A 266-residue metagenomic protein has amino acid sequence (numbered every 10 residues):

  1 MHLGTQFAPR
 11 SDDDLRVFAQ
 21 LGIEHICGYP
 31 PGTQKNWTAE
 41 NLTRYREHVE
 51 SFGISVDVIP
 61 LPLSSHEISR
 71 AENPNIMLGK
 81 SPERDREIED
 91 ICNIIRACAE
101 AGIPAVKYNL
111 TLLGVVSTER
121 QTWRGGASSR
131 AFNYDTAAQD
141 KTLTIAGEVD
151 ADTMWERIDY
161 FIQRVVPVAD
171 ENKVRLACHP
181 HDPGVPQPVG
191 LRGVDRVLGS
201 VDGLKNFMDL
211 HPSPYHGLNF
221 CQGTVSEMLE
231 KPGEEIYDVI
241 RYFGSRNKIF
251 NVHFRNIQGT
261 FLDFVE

Functional and structural regions predicted by a protein language model:
T5-D14, Y29-N41, L113-G114, V197 (+1 more regions): Acidic-and-aromatic substrate-binding clefts and catalytic sites of carbohydrate-active enzymes
F7-A19, T38-Y45, E83-R96, P232-Y242: Short, acidic/polar
P9-S11, G32, P60-S64, L110-G114 (+3 more regions): Active-site-proximal loop/turn and secondary-structure-junction residues that shape catalytic pockets, frequently
V17-I23, V168: A short, Lys/Arg-enriched amphipathic alpha-helix followed by its capping loop at the start of a domain
F18, I26, V49, C98 (+3 more regions): Conserved, mostly hydrophobic/aromatic
I23-Y29, V58-L61, Y108, C178 (+1 more regions): Non-cysteine beta-strand/loop elements that form the S-adenosyl-L-methionine
G32-D159, Q163, D170-E171, R175: Structural motif corresponding to the early beta-alpha repeats
T144-E266: Acidic/histidine-rich catalytic cores of soluble enzymes
